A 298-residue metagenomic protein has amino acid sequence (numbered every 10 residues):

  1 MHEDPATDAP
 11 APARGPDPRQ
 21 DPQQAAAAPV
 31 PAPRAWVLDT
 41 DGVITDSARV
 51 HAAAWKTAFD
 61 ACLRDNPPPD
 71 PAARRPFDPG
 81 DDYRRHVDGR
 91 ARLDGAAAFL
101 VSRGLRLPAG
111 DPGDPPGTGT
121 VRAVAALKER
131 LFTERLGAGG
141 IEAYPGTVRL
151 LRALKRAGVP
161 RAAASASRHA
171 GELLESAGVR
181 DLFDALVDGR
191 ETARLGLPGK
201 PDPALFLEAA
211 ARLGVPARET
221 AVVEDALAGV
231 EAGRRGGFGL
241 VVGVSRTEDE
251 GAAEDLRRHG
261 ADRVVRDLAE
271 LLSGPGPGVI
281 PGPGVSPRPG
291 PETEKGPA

Functional and structural regions predicted by a protein language model:
M1-L38, L105, I280-G282, E294-A298: Non-catalytic pre-domain segments flanking phosphatase-related domains
V30-P145: N-terminal helical cap/lid subdomain that shapes the substrate entry/recognition surface in HAD-like hydrolases
I44, A143, A163, V222-V223: Conserved SAM-binding loop
G146-A157: Catalytic-core regions built around general acid/base machinery
V159-A162, R168-A221, L227, E231 (+3 more regions): Substrate-recognition "cap/lid" segment bordering the active-site pocket of phosphatases
S165, E224, G243-S245: Short beta-strand/turn micro-motifs composed of small residues that flank or help shape donor/cofactor-binding pockets
R263-E270: Short acidic-hydrophobic, aromatic-tinged amphipathic segments that line or gate anion-handling sites
